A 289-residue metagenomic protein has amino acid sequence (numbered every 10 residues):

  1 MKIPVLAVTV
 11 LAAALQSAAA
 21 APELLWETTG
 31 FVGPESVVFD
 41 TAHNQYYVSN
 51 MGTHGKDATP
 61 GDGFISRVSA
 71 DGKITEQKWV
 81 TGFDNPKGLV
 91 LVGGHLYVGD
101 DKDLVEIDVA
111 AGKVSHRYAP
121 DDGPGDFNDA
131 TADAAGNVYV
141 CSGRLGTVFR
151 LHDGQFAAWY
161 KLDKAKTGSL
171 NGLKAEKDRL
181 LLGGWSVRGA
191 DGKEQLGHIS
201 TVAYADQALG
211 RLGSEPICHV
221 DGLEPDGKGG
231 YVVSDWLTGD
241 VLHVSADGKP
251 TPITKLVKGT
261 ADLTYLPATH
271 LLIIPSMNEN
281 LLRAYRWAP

Functional and structural regions predicted by a protein language model:
P22-L25, D103-C141, L145-T147: Asp-box/WD-like beta-propeller blade repeats and closely related beta-sheet repeat scaffolds
E23-T28, K73-V80, K113-P120, Q155-D163 (+2 more regions): A short beta-strand motif characteristic of beta-propeller blades
F31-H43, H54, G61, V80-Y97 (+6 more regions): Beta-rich, blade/repeat-based domains predominating in secreted/periplasmic proteins but also intracellular
V48-K73: Beta-propeller domains
S49-M51, D100, S142, G184-S186 (+2 more regions): Recurrent small/Gly-Pro-centered beta-turn motifs in extracellular repeat architectures
G52-K56, D103, L145-T147, V187-D191 (+2 more regions): Short glycine/acidic-enriched loop and turn motifs that connect beta-strands
P60-D62, T147-F149, D191-I199, V241-L242 (+1 more regions): Structural motif
V68-K73, D108-K113, L151-Q155, A203-Q207 (+2 more regions): Short loop/turn segments that connect beta-strands within beta-propeller blades
